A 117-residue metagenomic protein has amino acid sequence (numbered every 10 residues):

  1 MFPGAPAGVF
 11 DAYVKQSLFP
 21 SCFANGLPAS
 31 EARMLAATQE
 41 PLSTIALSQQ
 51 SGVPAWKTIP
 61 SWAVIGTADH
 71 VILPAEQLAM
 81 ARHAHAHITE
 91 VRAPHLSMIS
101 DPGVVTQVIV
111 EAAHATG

Functional and structural regions predicted by a protein language model:
M1-G52: Helix-rich cap/lid subdomain of alpha/beta-hydrolase
P20-F23, I65, A93: Conserved short-loop catalytic and cofactor-binding motifs
E40, T58-I59, R82-H87: Short glycine/proline-enriched coil/turn segments at helix->beta-strand junctions
P54, H95-M98: Small/polar glycine-rich anion-binding or flexible loop at a beta-alpha turn
K57, W62-I65, D69: Short beta-strand/loop motif that positions the catalytic acidic residue of the alpha/beta-hydrolase fold
T67-R92, I99, V104, E111-A112: Conserved loop-alpha-helix segment in the C-terminal half of the alpha/beta-hydrolase fold that carries the catalytic
I109-G117: Short, hydrophobic alpha-helical segments
